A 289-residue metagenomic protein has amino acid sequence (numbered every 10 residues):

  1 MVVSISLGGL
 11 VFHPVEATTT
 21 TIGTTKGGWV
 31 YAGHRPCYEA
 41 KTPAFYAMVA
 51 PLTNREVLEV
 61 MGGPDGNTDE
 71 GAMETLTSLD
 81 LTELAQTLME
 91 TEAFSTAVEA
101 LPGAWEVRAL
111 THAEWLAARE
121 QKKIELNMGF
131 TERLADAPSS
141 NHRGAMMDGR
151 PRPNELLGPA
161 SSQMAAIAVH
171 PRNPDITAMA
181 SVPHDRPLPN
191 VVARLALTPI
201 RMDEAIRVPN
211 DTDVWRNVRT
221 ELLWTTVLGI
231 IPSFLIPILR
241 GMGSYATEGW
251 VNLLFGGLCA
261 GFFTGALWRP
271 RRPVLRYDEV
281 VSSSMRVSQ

Functional and structural regions predicted by a protein language model:
M1-P14: GGW-centered surface loops in extracellular recognition modules
G8, A32-K123, M128, L267-S288: Short aromatic-cysteine micro-motif
V11, E16, P36, K41-P43 (+1 more regions): Residues that flank catalytic or metal-binding motifs in active/ligand-binding sites
V15, T20-I22, A47, M73 (+1 more regions): Bulky hydrophobic/aromatic "packing anchor" residues in well-ordered structure
I22-G33, E59, A135-M146: Cytochrome P450 core scaffold surrounding the K-helix E-X-X-R motif and the conserved "meander" helix-loop region
Y38, F130-G229, P270-Q289: Surface-exposed recognition segments
N217-R240, F255-F262: Canonical alpha-helical transmembrane segments of integral membrane proteins
R240-V251: Membrane-helix interface and helix-disruption motif detector
